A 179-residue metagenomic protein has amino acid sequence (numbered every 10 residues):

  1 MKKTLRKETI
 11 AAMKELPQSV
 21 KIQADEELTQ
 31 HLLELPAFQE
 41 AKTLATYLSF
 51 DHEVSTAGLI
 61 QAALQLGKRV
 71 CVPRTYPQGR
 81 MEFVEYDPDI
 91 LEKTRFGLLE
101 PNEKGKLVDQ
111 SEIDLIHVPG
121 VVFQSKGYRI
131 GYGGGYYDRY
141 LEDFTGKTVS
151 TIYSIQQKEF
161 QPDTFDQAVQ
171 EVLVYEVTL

Functional and structural regions predicted by a protein language model:
M1-E112: N-terminal active-site beta-alpha-beta segment that forms phosphate/nucleotide-binding and substrate-recognition loops
T9, T46, V70, H117 (+3 more regions): A residue-level signal for conserved active-site and pocket-lining positions in enzyme catalytic cores
A11-E15, S111-L115, S125-Y128, D138-L179: Surface-exposed, charge/polar-rich loops and edge strands
Y47-S49, V118-P119, S150-I152: Short beta-strand segments
F50, V122, T178: Flexible, active-site-proximal loop/turn residues at the rims of small-molecule/cofactor binding pockets and catalytic
Q61, I130-Y136: Charged helix-capping and loop-helix junction motifs
P73, Y132, T151: Replace "coordinates the UDP/GDP/TDP-sugar" with "coordinates nucleotide-activated sugar donors
V84, V118, V122-Q124: Anionic-ligand binding patches
